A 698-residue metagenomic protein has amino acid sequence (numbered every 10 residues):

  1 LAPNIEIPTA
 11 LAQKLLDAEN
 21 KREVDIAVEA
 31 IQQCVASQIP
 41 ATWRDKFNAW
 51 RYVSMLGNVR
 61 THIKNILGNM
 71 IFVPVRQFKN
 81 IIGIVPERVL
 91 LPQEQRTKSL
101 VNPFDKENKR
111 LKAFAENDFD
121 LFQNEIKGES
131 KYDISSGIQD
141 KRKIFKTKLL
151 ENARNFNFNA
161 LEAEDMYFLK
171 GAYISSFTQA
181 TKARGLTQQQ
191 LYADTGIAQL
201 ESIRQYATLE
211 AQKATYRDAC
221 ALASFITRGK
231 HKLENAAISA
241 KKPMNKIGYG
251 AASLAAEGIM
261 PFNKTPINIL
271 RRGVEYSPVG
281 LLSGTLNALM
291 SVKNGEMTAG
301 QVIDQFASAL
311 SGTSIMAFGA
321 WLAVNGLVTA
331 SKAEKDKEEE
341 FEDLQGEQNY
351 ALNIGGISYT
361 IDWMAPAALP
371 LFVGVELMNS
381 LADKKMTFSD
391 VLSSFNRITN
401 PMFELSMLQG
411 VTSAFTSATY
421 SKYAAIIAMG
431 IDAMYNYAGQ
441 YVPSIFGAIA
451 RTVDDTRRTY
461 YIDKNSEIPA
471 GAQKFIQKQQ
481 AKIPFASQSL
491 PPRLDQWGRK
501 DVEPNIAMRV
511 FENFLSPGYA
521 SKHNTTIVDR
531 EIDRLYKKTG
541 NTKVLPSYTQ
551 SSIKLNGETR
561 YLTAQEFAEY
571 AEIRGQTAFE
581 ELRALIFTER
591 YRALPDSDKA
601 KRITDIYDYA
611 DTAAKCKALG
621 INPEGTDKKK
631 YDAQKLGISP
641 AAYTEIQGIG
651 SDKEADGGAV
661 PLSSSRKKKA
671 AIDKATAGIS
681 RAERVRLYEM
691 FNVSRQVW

Functional and structural regions predicted by a protein language model:
L1-A2, E347-G356, S551-I553, D632-A633: Short acidic-hydrophobic surface loop/beta-edge motif
L1-P40: Polar, solvent-exposed alpha-helical protein-interaction surfaces
T9-A12, R44-N48, K669: Residue-level signal for cytosolic alpha-helical hairpin/rod architecture
L11, A18-N20, A27, V302-Q305 (+4 more regions): Amphipathic coiled-coil alpha-helices
D25-A520: Amphipathic interfacial helices
E340-F341, A425-W698: Hydrophobic alpha-helical segments
